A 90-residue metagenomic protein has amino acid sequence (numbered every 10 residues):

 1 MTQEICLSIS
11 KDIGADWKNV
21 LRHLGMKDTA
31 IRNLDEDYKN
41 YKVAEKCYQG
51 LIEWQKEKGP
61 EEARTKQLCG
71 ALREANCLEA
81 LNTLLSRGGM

Functional and structural regions predicted by a protein language model:
M1-L7, D16-M90: Alpha-helical death-domain superfamily interaction modules
K11-D12: General nucleic-acid-binding
